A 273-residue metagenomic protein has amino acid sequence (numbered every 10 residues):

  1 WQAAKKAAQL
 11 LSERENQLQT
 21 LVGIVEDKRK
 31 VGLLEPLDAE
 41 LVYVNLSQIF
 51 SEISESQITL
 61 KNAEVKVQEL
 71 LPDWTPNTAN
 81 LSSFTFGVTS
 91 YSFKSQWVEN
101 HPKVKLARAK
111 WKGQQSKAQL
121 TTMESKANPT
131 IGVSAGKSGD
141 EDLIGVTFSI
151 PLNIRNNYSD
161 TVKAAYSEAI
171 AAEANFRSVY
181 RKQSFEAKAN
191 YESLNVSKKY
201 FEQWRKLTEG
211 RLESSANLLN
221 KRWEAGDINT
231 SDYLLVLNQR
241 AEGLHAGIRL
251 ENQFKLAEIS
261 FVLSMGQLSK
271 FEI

Functional and structural regions predicted by a protein language model:
W1-N100, N190-S197, R240: Periplasmic alpha-helical coiled-coil/stalk elements that build and connect Gram-negative outer-membrane
W1-Q9, D27, A63, A107-T121 (+2 more regions): Amphipathic alpha-helical coiled-coil segments
R14-L18, Y158, L212: Generic alpha-helical segment signature
Q19-L21, R249, Q267-S269: General N-terminal leader/first-domain-start detector
E26, L46, F50, Q57 (+4 more regions): Residue-level detection of beta-strand scaffold positions
L33-L37, Q68-Q115, L152, Y166 (+4 more regions): Bacterial Sec-pathway N-terminal export signals of envelope proteins
L34-L37, L41-V44, E99-P102, N157-D160 (+4 more regions): A structural signal for alpha-helical segments
S95-K163, S167-I170, A174-N175, F185 (+1 more regions): A small-residue-enriched
